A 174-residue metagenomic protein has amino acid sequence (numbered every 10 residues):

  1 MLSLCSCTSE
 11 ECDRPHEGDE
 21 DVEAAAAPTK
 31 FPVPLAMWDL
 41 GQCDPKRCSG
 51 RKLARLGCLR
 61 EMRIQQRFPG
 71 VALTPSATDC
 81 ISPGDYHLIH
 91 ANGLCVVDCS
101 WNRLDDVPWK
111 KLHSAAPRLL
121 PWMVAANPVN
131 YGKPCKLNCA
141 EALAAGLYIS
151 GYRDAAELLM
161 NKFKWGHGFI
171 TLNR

Functional and structural regions predicted by a protein language model:
M1-A91, W101-R103, S114: N-terminal, charge-rich interaction modules
D98: Acidic active-site catalytic centers that drive phospho-/nucleotidyl reactions and related ester hydrolyses
D106-R174: C-terminal folded domains that constitute the principal catalytic or ligand-binding module of multi-domain proteins
